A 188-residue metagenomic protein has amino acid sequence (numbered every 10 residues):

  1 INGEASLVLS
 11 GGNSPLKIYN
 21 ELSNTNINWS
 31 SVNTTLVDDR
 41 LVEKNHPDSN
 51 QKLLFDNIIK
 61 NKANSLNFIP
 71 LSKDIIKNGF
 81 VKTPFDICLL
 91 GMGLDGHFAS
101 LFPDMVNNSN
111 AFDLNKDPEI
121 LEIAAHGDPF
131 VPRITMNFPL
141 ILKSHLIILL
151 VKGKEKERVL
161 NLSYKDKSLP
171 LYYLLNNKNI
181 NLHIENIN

Functional and structural regions predicted by a protein language model:
E4-S23: Glycine-rich N-terminal segment of FAD-binding domains in flavoprotein oxidoreductases, spanning the beta-loop-helix
L9-S14, L90-L94, K152: Glycine-rich beta-strand-to-loop/alpha-helix junction loops that act as flexible
N28-L89: Ligand-binding beta-strand-loop-alpha-helix segment within the catalytic cores of soluble metabolic enzymes
V37, K44-N45, F98-F102, N107 (+2 more regions): Active-site histidine-anchored catalytic micro-motif
K62, F80-K82, L94, D113-L114 (+2 more regions): Solvent-exposed alpha-helices and their adjacent loops that cap or buttress functional pockets in soluble metabolic
C88, I120-L121, I147-I148: Short, well-ordered beta-strand core segments
L94-F138: Class I SAM-dependent methyltransferase SAM-binding "motif I" and its flanking Rossmann-like core
P139, K143-N188: ATP/nucleoside-binding phosphotransfer catalytic cores, i.e., glycine-rich phosphate-binding loops
